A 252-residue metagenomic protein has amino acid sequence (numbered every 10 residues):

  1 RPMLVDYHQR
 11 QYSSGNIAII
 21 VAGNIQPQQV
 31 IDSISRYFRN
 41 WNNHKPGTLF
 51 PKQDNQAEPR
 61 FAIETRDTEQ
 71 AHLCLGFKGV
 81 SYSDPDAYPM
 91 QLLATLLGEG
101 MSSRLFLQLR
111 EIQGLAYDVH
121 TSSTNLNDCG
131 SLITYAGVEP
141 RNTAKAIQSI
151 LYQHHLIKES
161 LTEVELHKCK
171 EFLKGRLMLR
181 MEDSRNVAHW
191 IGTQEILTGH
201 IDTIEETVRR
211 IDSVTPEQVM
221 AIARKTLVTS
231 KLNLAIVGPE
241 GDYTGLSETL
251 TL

Functional and structural regions predicted by a protein language model:
R1-P46, K52, I63, V80-S81 (+1 more regions): Charge-rich, well-structured scaffold segments of protease-associated domains
P46-R104: His/Glu-based metal-binding/catalytic segments typifying zinc-dependent metallopeptidases
L96-L115, L126: M16/MPP (pitrilysin/insulinase) zinc-metallopeptidase core fold and M16-derived inactive scaffolds
